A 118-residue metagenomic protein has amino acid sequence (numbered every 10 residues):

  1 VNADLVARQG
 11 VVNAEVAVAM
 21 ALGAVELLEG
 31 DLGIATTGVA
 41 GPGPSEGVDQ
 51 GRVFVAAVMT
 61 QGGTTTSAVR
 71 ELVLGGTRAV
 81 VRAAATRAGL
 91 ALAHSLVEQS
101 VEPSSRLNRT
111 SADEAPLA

Functional and structural regions predicted by a protein language model:
V1-A118: Short alpha-helical segments enriched in small residues
